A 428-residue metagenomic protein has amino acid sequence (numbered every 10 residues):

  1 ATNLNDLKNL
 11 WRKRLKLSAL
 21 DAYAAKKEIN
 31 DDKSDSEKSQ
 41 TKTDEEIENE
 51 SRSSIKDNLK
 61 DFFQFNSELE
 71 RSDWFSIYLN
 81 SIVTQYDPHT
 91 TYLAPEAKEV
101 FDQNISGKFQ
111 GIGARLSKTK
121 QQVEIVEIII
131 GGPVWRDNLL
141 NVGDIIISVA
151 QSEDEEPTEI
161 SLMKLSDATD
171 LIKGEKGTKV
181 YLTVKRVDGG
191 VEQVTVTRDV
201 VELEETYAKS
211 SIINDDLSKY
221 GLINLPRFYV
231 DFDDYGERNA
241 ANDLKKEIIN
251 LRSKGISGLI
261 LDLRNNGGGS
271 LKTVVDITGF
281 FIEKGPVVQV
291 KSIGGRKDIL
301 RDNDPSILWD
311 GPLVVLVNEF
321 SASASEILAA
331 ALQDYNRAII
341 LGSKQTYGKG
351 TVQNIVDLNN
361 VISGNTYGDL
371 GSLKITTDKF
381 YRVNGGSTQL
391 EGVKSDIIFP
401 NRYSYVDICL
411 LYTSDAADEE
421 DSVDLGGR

Functional and structural regions predicted by a protein language model:
T2-I105, F109: Extended, domain-scale alpha-helical bundle/helix-rich regions
S67-E68, T90-F109, K118, E124-R136 (+1 more regions): Cleft-lining beta-strand/loop regions that shape enzyme active-site pockets
G143: Conserved catalytic motifs of ABC-family nucleotide-binding domains
S343, Y347-V406: Polar, glycine-rich mid-to-C-terminal structural blocks that act as macromolecule-binding/assembly scaffolds
Y412-E419: Conserved small/polar residues in nucleotide/adenosyl-binding loops
D424-G427: Hydrophobic alpha-helical segments, chiefly the membrane-spanning helices and signal/signal-anchor peptides
